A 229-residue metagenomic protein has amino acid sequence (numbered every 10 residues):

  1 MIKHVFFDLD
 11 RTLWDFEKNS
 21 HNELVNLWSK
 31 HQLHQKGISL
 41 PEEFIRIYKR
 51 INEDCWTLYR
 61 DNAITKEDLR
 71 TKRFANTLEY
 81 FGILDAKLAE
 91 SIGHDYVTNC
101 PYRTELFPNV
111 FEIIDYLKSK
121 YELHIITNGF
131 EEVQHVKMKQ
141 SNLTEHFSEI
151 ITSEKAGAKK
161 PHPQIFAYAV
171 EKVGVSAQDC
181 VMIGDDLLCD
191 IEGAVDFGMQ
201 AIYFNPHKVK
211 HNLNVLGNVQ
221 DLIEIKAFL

Functional and structural regions predicted by a protein language model:
M1-V5, E17-K18, D115, F130-L229: Asp-based, Mg2+/Mn2+-dependent phosphohydrolase catalytic module
I2-P108: N-terminal helical cap/lid subdomain that shapes the substrate entry/recognition surface in HAD-like hydrolases
N62-A63, Y102, L123, E154 (+1 more regions): A generic structural signal for short
P108-N109, Q164: Short, conserved clusters of charged catalytic residues that mark active-site and nucleotide-handling motifs
N109-K120: Catalytic-core regions built around general acid/base machinery
K120-Y121, G198: Glycine-centered short loops/turns at secondary-structure junctions
T127: Conserved phosphate-coupling serine/threonine residues in phosphotransfer and NTP-handling enzymes
